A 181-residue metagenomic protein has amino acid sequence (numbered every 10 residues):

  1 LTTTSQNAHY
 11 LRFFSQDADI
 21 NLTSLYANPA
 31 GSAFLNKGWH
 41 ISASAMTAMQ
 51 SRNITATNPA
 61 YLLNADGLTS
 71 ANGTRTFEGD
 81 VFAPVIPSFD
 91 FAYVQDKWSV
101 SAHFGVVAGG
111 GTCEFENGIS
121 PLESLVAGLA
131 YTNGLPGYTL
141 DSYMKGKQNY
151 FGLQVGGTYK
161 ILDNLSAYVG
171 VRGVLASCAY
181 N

Functional and structural regions predicted by a protein language model:
L1-I20, P84-N181: Outer-membrane beta-barrel porins/channels
L1-V106: N-terminal, post-signal peptide beta-strand-biased segments of exported outer-membrane/organellar beta-barrel and other
